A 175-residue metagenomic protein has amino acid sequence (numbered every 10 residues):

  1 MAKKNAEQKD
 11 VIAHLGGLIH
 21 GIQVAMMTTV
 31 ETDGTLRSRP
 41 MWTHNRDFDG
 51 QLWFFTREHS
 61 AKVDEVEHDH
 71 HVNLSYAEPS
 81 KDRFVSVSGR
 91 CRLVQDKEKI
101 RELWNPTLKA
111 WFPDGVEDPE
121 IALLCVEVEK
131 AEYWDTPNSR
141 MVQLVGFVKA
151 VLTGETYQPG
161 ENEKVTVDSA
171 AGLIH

Functional and structural regions predicted by a protein language model:
A2-K4, P119-H175: C-terminal edge-of-domain segments
K4-V24: Short, basic/aromatic recognition patches
G17-E31, V72-Y76: A short, Trp-centered hydrophobic/proline-enriched beta-strand micro-motif
R37-S38, V63: Positively charged, polar, low-complexity stretches
M41-N45: A short, well-structured catalytic beta-strand-centered motif of the EAL phosphodiesterase domain for c-di-GMP
F48-W53: Short active-site oxyanion
K62-K130: Short, structured beta-strand-loop surface elements
